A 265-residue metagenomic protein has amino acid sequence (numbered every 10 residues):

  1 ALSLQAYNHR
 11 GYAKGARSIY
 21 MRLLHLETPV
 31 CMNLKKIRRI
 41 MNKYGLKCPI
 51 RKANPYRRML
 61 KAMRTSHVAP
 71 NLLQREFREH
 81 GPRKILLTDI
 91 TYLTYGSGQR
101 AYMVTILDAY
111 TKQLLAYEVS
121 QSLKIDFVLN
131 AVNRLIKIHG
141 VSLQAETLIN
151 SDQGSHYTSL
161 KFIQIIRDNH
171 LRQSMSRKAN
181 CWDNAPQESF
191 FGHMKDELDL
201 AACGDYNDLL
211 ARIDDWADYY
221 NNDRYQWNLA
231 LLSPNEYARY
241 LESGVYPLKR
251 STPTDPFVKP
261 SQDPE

Functional and structural regions predicted by a protein language model:
A1-G81, S233-E242: Basic, flexible linker segments flanking DNA-binding modules in nucleic acid-interacting mobile-element proteins
S3, I19, I37, M41 (+13 more regions): Mobile genetic element proteins and their domesticated derivatives, centered on retroelements and DNA transposons
L60, S151-Q153, S159-L160, M175-K195 (+2 more regions): RNase H-like two-metal-ion nuclease catalytic core shared by retroviral integrases and related mobile-element nucleases
R75-L115, Q121-L123: An active-site-proximal beta-strand-loop segment
Q99, E118-S142: Active-site beta-loop-alpha junctions of metal-dependent nucleic acid enzymes, especially the RNase H-like/DDE
Q113-Y117, Q173-S176, L200: Short small-residue beta-strand/loop micro-motif enriched in glycine and branched aliphatics
S142-T158, L231-P234: Acidic/histidine-rich, metal-coordinating catalytic segments
R167-L171, H193-E265: C-terminal domain-tail junction helix/linker
